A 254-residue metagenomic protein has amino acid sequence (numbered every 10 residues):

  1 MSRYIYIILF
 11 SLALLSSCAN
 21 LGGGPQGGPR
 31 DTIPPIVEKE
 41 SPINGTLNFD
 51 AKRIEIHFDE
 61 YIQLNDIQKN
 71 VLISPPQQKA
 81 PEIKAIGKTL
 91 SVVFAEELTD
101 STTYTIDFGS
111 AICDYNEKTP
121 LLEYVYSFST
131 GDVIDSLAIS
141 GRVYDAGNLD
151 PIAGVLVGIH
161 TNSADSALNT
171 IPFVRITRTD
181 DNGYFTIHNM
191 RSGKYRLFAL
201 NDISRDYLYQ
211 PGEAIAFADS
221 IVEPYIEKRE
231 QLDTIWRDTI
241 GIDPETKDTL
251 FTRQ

Functional and structural regions predicted by a protein language model:
M1-I5: Positively charged n-region of N-terminal signal peptides that target proteins for export
Y6-S17: Bacterial N-terminal signal peptides
L12, A199-N201: Residue-level marker of motif borders
C18-N182, T186-N189, K194-F198, G212-A218 (+2 more regions): Acidic, low-complexity Ser/Thr/Gly/Pro-rich repeat segments typical of extracellular/periplasmic and surface-exposed
D202-P211: Acidic, glycine-anchored loop motifs typical of Ca2+
A218-D219, D233-I235: Post-kinase regulatory C-tail/linker adjacent to protein kinase catalytic domains
E230-Q231, D238: Long, low-complexity intrinsically disordered regulatory regions
